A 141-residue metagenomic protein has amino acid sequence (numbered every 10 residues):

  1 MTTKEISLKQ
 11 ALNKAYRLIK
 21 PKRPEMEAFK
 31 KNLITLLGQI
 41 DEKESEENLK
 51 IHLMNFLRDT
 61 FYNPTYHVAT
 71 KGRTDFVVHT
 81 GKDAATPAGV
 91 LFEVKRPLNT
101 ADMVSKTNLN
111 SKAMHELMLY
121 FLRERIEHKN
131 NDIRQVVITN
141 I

Functional and structural regions predicted by a protein language model:
M1-Q135: A short, conserved, highly charged catalytic patch centered on acidic carboxylates
I138: Extended catalytic cores and adjacent scaffolds of nucleotide/polyanion-binding enzymes
I141: Carbohydrate-associated surface elements
